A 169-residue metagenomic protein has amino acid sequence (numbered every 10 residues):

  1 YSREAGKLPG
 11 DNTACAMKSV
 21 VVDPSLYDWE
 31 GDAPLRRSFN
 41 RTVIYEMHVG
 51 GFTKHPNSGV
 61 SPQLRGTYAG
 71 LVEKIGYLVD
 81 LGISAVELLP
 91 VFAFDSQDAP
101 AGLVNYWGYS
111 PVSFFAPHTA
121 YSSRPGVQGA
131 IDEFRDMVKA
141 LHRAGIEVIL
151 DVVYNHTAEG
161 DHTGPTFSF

Functional and structural regions predicted by a protein language model:
Y1-E46, T53-Q63: The feature marks proteins involved in alpha-glucan
N12, H48-A69, E73-F169: Substrate-binding/active-site clefts of carbohydrate-active enzymes
